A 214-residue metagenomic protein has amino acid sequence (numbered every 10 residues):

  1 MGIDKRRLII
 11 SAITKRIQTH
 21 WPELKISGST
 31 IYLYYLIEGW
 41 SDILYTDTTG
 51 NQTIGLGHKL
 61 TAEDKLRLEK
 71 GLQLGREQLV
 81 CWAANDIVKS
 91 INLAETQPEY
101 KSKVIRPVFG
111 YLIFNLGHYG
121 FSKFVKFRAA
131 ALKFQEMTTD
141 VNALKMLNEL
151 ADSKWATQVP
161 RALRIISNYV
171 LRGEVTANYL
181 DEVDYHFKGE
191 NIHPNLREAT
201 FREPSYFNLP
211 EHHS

Functional and structural regions predicted by a protein language model:
M1-W21, S29, I37-W40, L74 (+3 more regions): Long, amphipathic alpha-helical surface segments
R16-S27, E95-V104: Short, mixed-charge amphipathic alpha-helical segments
T30, T48-G50, I105: Residues that flank catalytic or metal-binding motifs in active/ligand-binding sites
T30-G39, V108-I113: Short, functionally critical alpha-helical segments immediately adjacent to catalytic or ligand/cofactor-binding
D42-Y45, A94-R106, K145-M146: Surface-exposed patches in mature extracellular/periplasmic domains of secreted proteins
T46-G71: Substrate-binding/active-site groove segments that recognize and process beta-1,4-linked N-acetyl-hexosamine
A62, L68-Y100: Aromatic-anchored, charged helix-turn/loop surface patch used as a conserved interaction hotspot
E99-K126: Charged, low-complexity intrinsically disordered segments
